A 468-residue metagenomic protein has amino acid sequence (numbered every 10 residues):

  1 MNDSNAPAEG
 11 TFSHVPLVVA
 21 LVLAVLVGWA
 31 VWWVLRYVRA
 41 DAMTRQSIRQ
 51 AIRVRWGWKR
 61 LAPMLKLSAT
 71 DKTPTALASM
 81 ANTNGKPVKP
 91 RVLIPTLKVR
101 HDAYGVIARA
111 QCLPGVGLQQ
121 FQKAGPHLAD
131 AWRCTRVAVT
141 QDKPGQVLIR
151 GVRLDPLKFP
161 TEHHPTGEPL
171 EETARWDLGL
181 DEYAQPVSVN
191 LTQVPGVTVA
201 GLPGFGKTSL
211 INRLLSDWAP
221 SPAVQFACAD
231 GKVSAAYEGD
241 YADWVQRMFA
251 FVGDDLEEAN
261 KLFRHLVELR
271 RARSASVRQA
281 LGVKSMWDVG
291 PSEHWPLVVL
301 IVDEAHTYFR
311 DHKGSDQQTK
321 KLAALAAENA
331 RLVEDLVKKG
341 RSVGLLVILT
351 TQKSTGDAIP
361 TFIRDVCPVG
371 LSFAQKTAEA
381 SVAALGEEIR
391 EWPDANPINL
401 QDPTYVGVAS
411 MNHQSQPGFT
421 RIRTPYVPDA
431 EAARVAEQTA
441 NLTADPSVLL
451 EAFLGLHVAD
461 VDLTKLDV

Functional and structural regions predicted by a protein language model:
M1-Q46, T166-Q279, V298-V299, A305-V382 (+1 more regions): P-loop NTPase catalytic phosphate-binding loop
W33, D41-A174, S354: N-terminal "pre-motor" subdomain/linker immediately upstream of P-loop NTPase catalytic cores
Q111, R150, S188-N190, V252 (+1 more regions): Generic structural detector for well-ordered beta-strands
P114, R153, Q193, P203 (+1 more regions): A short beta-strand motif that forms part of the nucleic acid-binding face of small beta-barrel RNA-binding folds
V116-L118, L157, V197, Y308 (+2 more regions): Residue-level signal for secondary-structure boundary sites
P126-H127, A138-Q141, V147-I149, R153-G167 (+2 more regions): Conserved ATP-driven motor cores of ASCE-family P-loop NTPases powering translocation/secretion/packaging/pilus
R278-M286: Short catalytic/ligand-gating loop segments at beta-alpha or beta-beta junctions within enzyme catalytic domains
V289-V298: Short basic/glycine-enriched coil/helix segment immediately N-terminal to the Walker B
